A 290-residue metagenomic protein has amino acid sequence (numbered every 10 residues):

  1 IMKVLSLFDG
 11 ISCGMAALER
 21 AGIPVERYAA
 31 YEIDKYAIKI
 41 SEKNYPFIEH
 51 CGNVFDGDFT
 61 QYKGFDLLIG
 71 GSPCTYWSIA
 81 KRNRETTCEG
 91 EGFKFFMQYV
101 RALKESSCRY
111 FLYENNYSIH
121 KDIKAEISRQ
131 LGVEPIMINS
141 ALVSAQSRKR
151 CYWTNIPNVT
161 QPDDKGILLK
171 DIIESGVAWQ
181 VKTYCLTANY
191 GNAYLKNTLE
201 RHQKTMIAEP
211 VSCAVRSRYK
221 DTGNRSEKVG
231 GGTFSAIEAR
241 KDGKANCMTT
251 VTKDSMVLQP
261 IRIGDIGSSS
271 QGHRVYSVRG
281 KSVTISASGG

Functional and structural regions predicted by a protein language model:
I1-G290: Conserved active-site and SAM-binding loop architecture of S-adenosyl-L-methionine-dependent nucleic-acid
